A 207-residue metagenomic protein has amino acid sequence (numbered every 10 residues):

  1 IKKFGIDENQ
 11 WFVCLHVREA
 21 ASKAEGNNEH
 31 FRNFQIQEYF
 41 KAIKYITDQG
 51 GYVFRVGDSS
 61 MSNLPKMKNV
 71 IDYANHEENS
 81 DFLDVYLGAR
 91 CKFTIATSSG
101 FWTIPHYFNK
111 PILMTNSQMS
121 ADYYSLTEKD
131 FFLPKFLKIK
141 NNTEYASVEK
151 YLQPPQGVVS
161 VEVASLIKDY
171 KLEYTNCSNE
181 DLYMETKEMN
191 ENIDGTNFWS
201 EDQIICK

Functional and structural regions predicted by a protein language model:
I1-N9: Short amphipathic alpha-helices and their capping/turn segments at secondary-structure boundaries
K3, E128-K207: Leloir-type glycosyltransferase catalytic cores
Q10-K23, I36-D81, I204-C206: Catalytic donor nucleotide-activated moiety binding site of glycosyltransferases and closely related
S22-R32: Short, flexible/disordered intra-domain loops and linkers
F31-E38, H76-S80, Y86, T94-G100: Short, glycine/acidic-rich beta->alpha junctions
F40-K44, Y86-A89, K187, E191: Surface-exposed alpha-helical segments enriched in charged/polar residues
D84-F131: A donor-sugar binding/catalytic signature common to diverse glycosyltransferases and related nucleotide-sugar
